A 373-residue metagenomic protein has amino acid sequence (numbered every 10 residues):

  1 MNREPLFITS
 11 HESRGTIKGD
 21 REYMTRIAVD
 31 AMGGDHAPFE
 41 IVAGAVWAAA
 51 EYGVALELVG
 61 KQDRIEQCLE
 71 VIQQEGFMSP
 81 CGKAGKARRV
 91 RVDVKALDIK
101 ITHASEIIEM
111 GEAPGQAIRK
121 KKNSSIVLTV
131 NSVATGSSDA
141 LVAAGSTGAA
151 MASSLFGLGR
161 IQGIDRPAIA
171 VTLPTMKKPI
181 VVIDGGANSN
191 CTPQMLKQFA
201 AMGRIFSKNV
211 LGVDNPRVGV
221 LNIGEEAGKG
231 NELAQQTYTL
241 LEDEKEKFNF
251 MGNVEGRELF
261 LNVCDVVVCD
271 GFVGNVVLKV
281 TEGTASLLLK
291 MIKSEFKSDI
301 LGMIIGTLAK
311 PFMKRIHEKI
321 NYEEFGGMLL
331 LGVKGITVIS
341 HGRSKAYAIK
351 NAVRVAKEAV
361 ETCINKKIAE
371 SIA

Functional and structural regions predicted by a protein language model:
R3-L6, H11-R14: Compositionally biased, intrinsically disordered low-complexity segments enriched in Pro/Arg/Gln/His
R14, G82-V90: Short Gly/Ser/Thr- and charged-rich N-terminal loops/segments that act as flexible capping/hinge elements
G19-Q67: N-terminal phosphate-binding or glycine-rich loops at protein starts, especially the Walker A/P-loop of NTPases
I27-F39, I118, A187-K197, I339-A346: Short, glycine-rich nucleotide/cofactor-binding loops
A37-I41, K122-G136, A140-S154, I161 (+6 more regions): Short glycine/serine/threonine-rich phosphate/pyrophosphate-binding segments that cradle anionic phosphate groups
F39-E40, A55-E57, S189-G256, D270: Glycine-rich phosphate/diphosphate-binding loop of Rossmann-like nucleotide-binding domains
E75, V90-S138: Phosphate/nucleotide-donor binding subsite
L155-A168, T172-V182, V263-V267, G271-A373: Glycine-rich phosphate/nucleotide-binding loop
